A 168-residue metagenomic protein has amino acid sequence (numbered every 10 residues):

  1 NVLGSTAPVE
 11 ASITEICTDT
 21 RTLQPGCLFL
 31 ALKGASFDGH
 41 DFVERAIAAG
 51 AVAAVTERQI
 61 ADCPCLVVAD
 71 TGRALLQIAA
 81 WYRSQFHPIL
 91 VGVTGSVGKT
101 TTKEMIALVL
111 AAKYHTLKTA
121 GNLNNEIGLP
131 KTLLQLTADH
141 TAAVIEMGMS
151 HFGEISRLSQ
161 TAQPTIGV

Functional and structural regions predicted by a protein language model:
N1-Q77, W81: N-terminal leader/targeting and accessory segments in enzymes
L75-V168: Phosphate-binding loop of NTP-binding sites
